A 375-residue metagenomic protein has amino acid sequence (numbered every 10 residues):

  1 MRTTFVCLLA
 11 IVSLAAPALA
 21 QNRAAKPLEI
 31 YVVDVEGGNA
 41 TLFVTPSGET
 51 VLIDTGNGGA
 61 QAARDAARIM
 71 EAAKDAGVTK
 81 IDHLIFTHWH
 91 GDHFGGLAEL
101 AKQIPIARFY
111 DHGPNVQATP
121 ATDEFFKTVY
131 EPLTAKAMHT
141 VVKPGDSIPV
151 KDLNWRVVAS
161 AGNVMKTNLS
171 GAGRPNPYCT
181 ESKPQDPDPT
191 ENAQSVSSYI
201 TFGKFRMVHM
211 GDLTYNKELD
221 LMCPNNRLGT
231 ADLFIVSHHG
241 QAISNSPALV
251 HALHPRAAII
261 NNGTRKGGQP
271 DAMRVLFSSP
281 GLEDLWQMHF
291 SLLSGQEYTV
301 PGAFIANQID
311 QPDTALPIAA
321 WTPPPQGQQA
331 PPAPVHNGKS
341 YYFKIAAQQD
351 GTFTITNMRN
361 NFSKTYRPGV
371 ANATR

Functional and structural regions predicted by a protein language model:
F5-A16: Bacterial N-terminal signal peptides
Q21-L28, F94-D220, G281-D284, M288-T374: Flexible, acidic/histidine-containing loops and adjacent segments that form or flank the divalent-metal
R23-K80, E191-N216: Conserved beta-strand hairpin/beta-sheet module of binuclear metal-dependent hydrolase folds, prominently
V33-D34, F43, D54, H88 (+7 more regions): Divalent metal-coordination and catalytic microenvironments
V35, T55-G58, W89, P114 (+5 more regions): Active-site metal-binding loops of divalent metal-dependent hydrolases
I53-A67, T167-D188, H238-I243, R265: Acidic/histidine-rich helix-loop elements that form or flank divalent-metal/phosphate-binding sites at the catalytic
V78, I106, L253-N261: Proline-aspartate-enriched helix->loop->beta-strand connector
I81-D92, F234-H238: Metallo-beta-lactamase
